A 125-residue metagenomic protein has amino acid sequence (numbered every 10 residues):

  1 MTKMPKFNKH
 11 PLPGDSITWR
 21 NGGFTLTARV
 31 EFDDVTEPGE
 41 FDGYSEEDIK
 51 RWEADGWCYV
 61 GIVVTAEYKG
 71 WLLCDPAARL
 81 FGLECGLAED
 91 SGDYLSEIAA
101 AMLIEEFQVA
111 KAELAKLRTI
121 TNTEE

Functional and structural regions predicted by a protein language model:
M1-E125: Acidic interaction surfaces
